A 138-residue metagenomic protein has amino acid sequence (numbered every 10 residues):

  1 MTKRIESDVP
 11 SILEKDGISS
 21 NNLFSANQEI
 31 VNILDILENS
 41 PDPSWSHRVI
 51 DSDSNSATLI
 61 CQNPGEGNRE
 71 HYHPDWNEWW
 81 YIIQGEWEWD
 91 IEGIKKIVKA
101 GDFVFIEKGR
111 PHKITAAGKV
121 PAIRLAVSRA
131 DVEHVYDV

Functional and structural regions predicted by a protein language model:
M1-S56, R69: A short, N-terminal "cap"/entry segment at the start of jelly-roll beta-barrel domains of the cupin/DSBH fold
P41-S44, T58-P74, K108: Conserved short histidine dyad/triad with adjacent acidic residue
D53-S54, D75, K119-V120: Short strand-connecting beta-turns/loops that link adjacent beta-strands
C61-N63, H73-W89, V127: Short, conserved beta-strand element in jelly-roll/cupin
E86-E88, K95, P111, P121: Structural motif
G93-K108: Short acidic-glycine-tyrosine-enriched beta hairpin
K108-H134: Ligand-binding loop in jelly-roll beta-barrel domains
